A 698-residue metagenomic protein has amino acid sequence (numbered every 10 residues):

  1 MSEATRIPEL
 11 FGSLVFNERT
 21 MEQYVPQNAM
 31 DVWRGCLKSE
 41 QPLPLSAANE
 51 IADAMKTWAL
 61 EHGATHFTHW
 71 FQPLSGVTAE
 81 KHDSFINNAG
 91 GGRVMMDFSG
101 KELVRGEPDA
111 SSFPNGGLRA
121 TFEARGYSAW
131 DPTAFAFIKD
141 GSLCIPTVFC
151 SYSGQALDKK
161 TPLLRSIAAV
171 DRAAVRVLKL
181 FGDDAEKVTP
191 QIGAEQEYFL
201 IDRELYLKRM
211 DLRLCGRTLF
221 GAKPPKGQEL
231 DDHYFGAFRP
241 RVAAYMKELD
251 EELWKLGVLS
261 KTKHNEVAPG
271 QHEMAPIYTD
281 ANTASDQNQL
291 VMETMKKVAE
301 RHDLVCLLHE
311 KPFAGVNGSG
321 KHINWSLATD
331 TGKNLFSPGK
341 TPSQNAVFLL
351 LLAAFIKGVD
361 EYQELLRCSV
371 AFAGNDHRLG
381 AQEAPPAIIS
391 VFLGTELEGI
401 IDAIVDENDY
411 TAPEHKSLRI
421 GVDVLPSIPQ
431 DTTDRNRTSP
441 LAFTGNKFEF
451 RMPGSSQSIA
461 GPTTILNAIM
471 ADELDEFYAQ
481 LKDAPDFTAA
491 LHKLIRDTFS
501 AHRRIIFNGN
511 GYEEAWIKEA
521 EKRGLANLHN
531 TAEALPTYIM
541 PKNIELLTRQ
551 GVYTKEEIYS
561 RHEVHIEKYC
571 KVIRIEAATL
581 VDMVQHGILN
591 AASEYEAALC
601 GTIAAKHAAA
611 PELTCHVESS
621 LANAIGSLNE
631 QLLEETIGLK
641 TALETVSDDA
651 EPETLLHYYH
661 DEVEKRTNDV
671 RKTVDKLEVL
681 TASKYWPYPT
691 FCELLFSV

Functional and structural regions predicted by a protein language model:
M1, G117, A124-G126: Gram-negative host-targeted secretion-system effectors, predominantly Type III and Type IV, recognized via long
M1-E9, S697-V698: Basic/polar N-terminal segments that are highly enriched at the extreme N-terminus, encompassing both cleavable
R6-G100, V104-A120: Histidine/acidic residue-rich metal-binding segments in metalloenzymes
A47-I51, F71-P73, K101-E102, F149 (+4 more regions): Active-site-proximal loop/turn and secondary-structure-junction residues that shape catalytic pockets, frequently
A64, T68-Q72, Q287-E300, L327 (+3 more regions): Hydrophobic/aromatic-rich, well-ordered segments within soluble, folded domains that form packed cores
G76-G92, P108-S111, R209, G216-T218 (+4 more regions): Short linear, low-complexity motifs centered on an aromatic residue
E123-L308, N317-G320, L327-E563: Glycine-rich, acidic/polar active-site loops that bind/position phosphate-bearing ligands
T498-V698: C-terminal amphipathic alpha-helical interaction region
